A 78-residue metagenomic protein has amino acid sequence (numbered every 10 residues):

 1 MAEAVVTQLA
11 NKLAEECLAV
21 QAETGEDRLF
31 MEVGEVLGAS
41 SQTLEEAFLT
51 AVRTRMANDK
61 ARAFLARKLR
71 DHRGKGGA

Functional and structural regions predicted by a protein language model:
M1-E26: N-terminal acidic leader/helix
A2, E26-L29, E46, T50: Residue-level recognition of alpha-helical structural elements
C17-Q21, S41-F48: Short amphipathic alpha-helical interaction patches enriched in hydrophobic/aromatic residues with interspersed Lys/Arg
E23-Q42: A short, structured beta-strand/loop element
T43-A61: Short, charged early-sequence alpha-helical segments and their helix-coil boundaries
N58-A78: Charged low-complexity stretches with an acidic bias
